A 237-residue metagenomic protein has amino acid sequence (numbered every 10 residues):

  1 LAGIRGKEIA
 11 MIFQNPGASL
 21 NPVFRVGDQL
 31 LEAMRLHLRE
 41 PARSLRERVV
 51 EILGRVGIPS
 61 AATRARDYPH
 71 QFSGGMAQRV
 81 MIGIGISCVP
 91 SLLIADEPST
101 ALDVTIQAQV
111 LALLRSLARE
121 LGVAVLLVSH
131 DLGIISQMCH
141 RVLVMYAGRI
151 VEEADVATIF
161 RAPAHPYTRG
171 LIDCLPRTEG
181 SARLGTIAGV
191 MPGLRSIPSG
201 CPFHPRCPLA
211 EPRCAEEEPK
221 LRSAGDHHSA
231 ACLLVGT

Functional and structural regions predicted by a protein language model:
L1, R25-S44, G54-P59, Q71 (+1 more regions): ABC-type ATPase nucleotide-binding domains, specifically the catalytic core motifs of the NBD
L1-A10, D28, L36, A157-P163 (+1 more regions): ABC ATPase NBD coupling module
A2, I94-P98, L102-A182: P-loop NTP-binding/switch modules centered on Walker-like glycine-rich loops
L30, I82, I106, V110: Hydrophobic anchor residue at the start of the ABC signature
P59-A65, E153-T237: Short catalytic/signature loops enriched in Gly
D67-F72, M76: Conserved ABC ATPase signature
S87-S91: A short, proline-enriched helix->beta-strand linker immediately N-terminal to the Walker B motif in ABC-type P-loop
